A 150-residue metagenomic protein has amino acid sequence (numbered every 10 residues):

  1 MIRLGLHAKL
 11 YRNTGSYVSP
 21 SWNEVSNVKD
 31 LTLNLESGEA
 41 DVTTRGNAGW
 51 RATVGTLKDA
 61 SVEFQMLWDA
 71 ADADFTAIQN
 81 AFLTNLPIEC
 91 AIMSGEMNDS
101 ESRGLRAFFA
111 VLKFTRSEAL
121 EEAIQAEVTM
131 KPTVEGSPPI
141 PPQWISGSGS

Functional and structural regions predicted by a protein language model:
M1-D69, R106-E127: Solvent-exposed edge beta-strands and adjacent loop segments that serve as assembly or binding interfaces
Y11-Y17, S21-E24, M93-R103, I140-S150: Polar, enzyme-active/binding microenvironments
D69-A71, M97, E135-S137: A short acidic, glycine/proline-enriched capping/turn motif at secondary-structure boundaries, especially helix N-cap
D72-D74, A119, P139-P142: Short acidic, gly/pro-rich beta-turn/loop elements at beta-sheet edges and active-site/ligand-binding grooves
A73-F108: Short, acidic/charged, Gly/Pro-enriched secondary-structure junctions
I124-S150: Protruding loop/beta-arch "assembly-hinge" segments enriched in small, turn-prone residues
